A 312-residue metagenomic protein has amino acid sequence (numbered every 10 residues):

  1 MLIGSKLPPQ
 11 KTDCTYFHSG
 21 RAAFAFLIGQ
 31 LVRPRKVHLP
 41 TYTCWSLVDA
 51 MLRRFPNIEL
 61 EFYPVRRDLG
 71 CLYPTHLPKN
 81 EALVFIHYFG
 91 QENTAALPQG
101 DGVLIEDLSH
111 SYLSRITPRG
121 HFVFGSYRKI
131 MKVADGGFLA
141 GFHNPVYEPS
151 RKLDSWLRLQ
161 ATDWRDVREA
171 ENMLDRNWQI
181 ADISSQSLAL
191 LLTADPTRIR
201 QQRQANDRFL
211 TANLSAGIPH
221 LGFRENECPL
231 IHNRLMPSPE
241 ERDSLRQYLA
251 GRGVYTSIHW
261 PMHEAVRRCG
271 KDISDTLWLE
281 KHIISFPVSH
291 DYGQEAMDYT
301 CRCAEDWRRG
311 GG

Functional and structural regions predicted by a protein language model:
L2-C14, A22-V103, S111-Y112: PLP-dependent aminotransferase-like
A23, V37, H87, D107 (+6 more regions): Generic structural signal for small/hydrophobic residues in well-ordered secondary structure, especially within
P34, T75-H76, P239-Q247, Y292-D298: Short, conserved charged micro-motifs
G120-Q160: Active-site PLP attachment segment
N144-S187: Active-site C-terminal subdomain of aminotransferase-like
T162, R242-I283, G312: Conserved PLP cofactor-binding pocket of PLP-dependent enzymes
I183-T211, H220-L235: Conserved glycine-rich beta-strand-loop-beta hairpin in the small C-terminal domain of fold type I
L230-S238, A265-A296: Conserved PLP-binding active-site segment of the aspartate aminotransferase-like
